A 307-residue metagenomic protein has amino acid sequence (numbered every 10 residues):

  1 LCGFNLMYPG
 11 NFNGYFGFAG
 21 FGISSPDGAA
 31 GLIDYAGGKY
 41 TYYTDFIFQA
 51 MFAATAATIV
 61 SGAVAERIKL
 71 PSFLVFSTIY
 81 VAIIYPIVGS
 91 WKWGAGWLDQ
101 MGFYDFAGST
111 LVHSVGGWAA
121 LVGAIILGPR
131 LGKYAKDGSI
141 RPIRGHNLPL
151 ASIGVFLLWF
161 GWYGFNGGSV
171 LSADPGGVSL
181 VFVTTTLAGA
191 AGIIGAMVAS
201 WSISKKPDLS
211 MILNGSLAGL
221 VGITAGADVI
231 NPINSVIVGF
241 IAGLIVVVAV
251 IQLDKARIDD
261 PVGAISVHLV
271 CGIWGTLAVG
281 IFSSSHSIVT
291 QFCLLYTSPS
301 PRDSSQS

Functional and structural regions predicted by a protein language model:
L1-Y134, G145-F156, F160-V183, S287-I288: Metal/cofactor- and membrane transport-associated sequence elements
G3, Q49, A53, A57 (+17 more regions): Alpha-helical transmembrane segments in multi-pass membrane proteins
T58-A65, I194-K205, V248-K255: C-terminal ends of transmembrane helices
L70-S72, F106-S114, V178, F182 (+3 more regions): Short, non-helical or kinked segments that cap or interrupt transmembrane helices
S90-W97, S204, S235-L253: Functional transmembrane core segments of multi-pass inner-membrane proteins
K133-A242: Accessory "access/gating" subregions that flank catalytic or transport cores
H286-L295: Short, membrane-exposed interhelical loops at transmembrane-helix boundaries
Y296-D303: Conserved small/polar residues in nucleotide/adenosyl-binding loops
